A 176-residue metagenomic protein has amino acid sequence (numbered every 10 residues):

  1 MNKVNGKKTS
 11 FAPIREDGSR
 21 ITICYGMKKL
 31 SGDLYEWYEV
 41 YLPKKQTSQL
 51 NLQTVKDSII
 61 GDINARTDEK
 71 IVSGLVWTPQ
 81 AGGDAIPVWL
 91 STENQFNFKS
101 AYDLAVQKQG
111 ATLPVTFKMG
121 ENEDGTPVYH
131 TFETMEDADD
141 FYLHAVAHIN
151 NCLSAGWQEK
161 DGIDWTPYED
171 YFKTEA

Functional and structural regions predicted by a protein language model:
N2-A176: A preference for well-ordered globular domain cores that mediate specific macromolecular interactions or catalysis
